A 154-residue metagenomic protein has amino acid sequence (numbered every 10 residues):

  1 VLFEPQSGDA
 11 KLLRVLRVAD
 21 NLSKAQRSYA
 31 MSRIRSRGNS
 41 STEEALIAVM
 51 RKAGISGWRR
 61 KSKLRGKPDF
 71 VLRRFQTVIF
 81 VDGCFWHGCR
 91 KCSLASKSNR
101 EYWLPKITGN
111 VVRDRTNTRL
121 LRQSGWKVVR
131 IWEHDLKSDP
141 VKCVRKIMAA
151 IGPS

Functional and structural regions predicted by a protein language model:
L2-R130, H134-S154: Nucleic-acid endo/exonuclease domains
